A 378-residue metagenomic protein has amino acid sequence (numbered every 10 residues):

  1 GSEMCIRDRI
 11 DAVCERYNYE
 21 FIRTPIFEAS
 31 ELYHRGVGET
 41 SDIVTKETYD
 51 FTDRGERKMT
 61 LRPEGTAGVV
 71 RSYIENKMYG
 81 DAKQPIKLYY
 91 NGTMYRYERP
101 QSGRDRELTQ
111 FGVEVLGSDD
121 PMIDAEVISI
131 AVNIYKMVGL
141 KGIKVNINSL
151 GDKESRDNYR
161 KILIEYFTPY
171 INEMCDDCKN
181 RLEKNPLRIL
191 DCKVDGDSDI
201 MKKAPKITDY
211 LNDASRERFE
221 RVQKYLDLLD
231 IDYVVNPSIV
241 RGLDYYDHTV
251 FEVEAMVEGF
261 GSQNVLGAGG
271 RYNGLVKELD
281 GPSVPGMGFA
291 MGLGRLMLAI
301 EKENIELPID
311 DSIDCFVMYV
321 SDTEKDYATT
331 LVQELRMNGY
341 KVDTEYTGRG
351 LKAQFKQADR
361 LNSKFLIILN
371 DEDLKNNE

Functional and structural regions predicted by a protein language model:
S2-E378: TRNA-recognition modules of translation machinery and tRNA-sensing kinases, especially anticodon-binding
